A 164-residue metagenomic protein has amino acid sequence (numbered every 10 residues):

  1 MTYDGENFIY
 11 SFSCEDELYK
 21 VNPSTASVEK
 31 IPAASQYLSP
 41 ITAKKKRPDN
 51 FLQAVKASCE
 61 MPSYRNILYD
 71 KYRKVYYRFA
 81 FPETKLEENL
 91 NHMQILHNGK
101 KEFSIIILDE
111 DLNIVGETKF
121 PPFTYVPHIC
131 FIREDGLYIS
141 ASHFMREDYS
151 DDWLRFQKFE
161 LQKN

Functional and structural regions predicted by a protein language model:
M1-G5, S11, C59-R73, C130-E134: Structural signature of eukaryotic scaffold interfaces centered on beta-propeller domains
M1-T25: Loop-centered beta-sheet repeat module
F8, Y76-R78, L137: Hydrophobic beta-strand positions that form the internal "hydrophobic ladder" of WD40/Gbeta-like beta-propeller blades
Y10-S13, F79-A80, A141: Conserved beta-strand positions in repeat-built beta-propeller and related beta-rich domains
E15-E17, E83-E87, F144-D148: Short glycine/acidic-enriched loop and turn motifs that connect beta-strands
D16, K20-N22, A26, M93-N113 (+1 more regions): Beta-propeller blade signature
E29-C59, T118-T124, I132: Surface-exposed loop and turn segments in beta-propeller and other repeat-based domains that flank or scaffold
S58-E110: Loop/turn-rich, solvent-exposed surfaces of beta-rich toroidal or solenoidal domains
